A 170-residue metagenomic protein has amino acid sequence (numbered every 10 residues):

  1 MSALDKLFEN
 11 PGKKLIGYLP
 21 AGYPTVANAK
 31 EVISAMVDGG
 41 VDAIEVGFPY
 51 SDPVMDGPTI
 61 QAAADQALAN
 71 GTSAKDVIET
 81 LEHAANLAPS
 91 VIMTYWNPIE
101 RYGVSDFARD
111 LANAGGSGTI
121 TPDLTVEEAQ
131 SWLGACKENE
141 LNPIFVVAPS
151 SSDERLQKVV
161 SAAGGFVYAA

Functional and structural regions predicted by a protein language model:
M1-L19, L81-E82: N-terminal amphipathic alpha-helix/helix-capping segment at the start of soluble metabolic enzymes
L15-A29, V91-G103, N142-S151: Active-site mouth loops of central-metabolism enzymes
I16, D42-E45, I120, I144-F145 (+1 more regions): Conserved beta-strand positions in the central sheet of alpha/beta enzyme cores
G17, M36, I44-G47, L111 (+1 more regions): Conserved, mostly hydrophobic/aromatic
A43, F48, Q61-L124: Active-site beta->alpha loop and helix N-cap motifs at the rims of alpha/beta catalytic domains
A69-T72, T94, G115-E128, N142-S151 (+2 more regions): Catalytic beta/alpha-barrel core
V160-A170: Active-site rim beta-loop-alpha module in soluble metabolic enzymes
